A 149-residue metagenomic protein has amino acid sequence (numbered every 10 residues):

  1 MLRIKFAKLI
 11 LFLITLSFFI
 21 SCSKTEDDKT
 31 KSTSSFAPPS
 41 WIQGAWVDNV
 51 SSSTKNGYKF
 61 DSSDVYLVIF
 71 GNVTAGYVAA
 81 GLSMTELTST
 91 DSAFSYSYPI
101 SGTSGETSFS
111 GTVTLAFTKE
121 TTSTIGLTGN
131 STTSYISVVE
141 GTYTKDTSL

Functional and structural regions predicted by a protein language model:
M1-S21: Sec-dependent bacterial lipoprotein signal peptides
L16-Q43, G141, T147-L149: Bacterial Sec-dependent N-terminal signal peptides
D28-K29, S83-T88, G126-L149: Edge beta-strand at a domain terminus
W41-Q43, Y58-Y66, T90-S92, L115-G126: Short, solvent-exposed coil/turn segments at beta-strand boundaries
V47, V113-T124, S131-I136: Polar, enzyme-active/binding microenvironments
S52-I100: N-terminal glycine/threonine-rich, aromatic-flanked beta-hairpin/loop signature
S52-N56, Y77-L82, T107-T114, S137-E140: Short, surface-exposed coil-to-beta transition loops
Y98-T121: Acidic, glycine-rich flexible loop segments
